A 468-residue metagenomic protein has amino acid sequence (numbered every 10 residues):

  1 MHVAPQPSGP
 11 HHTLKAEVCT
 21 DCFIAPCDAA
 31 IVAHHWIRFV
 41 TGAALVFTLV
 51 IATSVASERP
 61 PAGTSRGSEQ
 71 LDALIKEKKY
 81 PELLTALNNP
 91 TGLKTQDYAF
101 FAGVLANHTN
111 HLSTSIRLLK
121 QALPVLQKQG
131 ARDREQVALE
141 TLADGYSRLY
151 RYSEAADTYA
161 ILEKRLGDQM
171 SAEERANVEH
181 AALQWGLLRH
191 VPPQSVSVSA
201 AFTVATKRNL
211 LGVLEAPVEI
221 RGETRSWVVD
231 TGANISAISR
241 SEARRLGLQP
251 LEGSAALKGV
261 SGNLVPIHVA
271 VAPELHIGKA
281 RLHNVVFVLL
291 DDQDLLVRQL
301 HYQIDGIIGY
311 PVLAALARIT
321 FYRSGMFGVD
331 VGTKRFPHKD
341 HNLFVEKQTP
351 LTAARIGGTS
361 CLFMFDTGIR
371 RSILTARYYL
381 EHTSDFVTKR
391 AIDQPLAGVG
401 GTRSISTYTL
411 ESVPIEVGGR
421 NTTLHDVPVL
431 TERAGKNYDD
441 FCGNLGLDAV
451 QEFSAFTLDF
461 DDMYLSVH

Functional and structural regions predicted by a protein language model:
H2-S8, R221, G357: Residue-level detector of alpha-helix boundary/anchor positions
V3, I24, H35, A56-E58: Intrinsically disordered, low-complexity regions enriched in serine, threonine, proline and polar/charged residues
V3-A4, P10, A16-C19, V32-H34: Short, low-complexity intrinsically disordered segments enriched in A/P/G/S/L with frequent Arg, especially at protein
C19-C22, C27: Cysteine-centered motifs
P26-A43: Bacterial N-terminal signal peptides that target proteins for export
V40-A52: Bacterial N-terminal signal peptides
V55-H468: Pepsin/retropepsin-fold aspartyl endopeptidases
